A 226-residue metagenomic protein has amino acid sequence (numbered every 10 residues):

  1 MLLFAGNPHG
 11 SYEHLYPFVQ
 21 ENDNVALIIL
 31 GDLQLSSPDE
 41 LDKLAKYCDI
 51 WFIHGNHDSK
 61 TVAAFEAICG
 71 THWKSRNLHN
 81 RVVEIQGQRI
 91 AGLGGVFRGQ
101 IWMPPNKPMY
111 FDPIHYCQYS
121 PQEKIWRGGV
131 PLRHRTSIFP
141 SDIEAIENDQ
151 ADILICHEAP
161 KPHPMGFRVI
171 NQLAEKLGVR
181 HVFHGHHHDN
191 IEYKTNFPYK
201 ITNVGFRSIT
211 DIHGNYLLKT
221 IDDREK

Functional and structural regions predicted by a protein language model:
M1-K46, S59-K60, N148-Q150: N-terminal active-site segment of His-dependent metallophosphoesterases
F4-N7, L27-D32, W51-H57, N77-H79 (+5 more regions): Active-site neighborhood of phospho(di)ester-bond hydrolases with catalytic His/Asp-centered motifs
H9, E13, Q34, T136-G178: Active-site-proximal segments of metal-dependent phosphoesterases and phosphodiesterases across multiple
H14, V83-Q86, Q172-K176, H181-K226: Binuclear metal-dependent phosphoesterase catalytic core
L15-N22, E84, D142-N148, L218-T220: Short amphipathic alpha-helix with an adjacent loop that forms part of the alpha/beta core around
L15-P17, L33-C48, S59-W73, G166-R168 (+1 more regions): Metal-dependent catalytic neighborhoods of phosphoester/phosphodiester hydrolases
D49-M109: A basic- and aromatic-enriched beta-loop-alpha substructure that forms the phosphate/nucleotide- and DNA/RNA-contacting
Q88-E158: Active-site-proximal loop/helix segment associated with metal-binding centers of metalloenzymes
